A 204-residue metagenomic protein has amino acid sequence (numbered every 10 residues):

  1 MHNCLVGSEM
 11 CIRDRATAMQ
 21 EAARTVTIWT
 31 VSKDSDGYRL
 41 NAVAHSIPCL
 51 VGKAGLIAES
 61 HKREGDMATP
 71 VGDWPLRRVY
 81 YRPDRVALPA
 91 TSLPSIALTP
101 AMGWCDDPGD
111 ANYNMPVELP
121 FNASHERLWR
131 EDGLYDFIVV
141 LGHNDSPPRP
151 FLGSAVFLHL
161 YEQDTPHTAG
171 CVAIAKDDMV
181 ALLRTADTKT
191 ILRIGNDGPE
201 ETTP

Functional and structural regions predicted by a protein language model:
M1-D14: Single conserved hydrophobic/aromatic residue that forms the stacking wall/gate of nucleotide- or nucleobase-binding
R13-T168, M179-P204: Cell wall/extracellular polymer interaction/catalysis modules
C171: Short cysteine clusters
A175: Conserved "landmark" site that anchors the functional core of diverse proteins
